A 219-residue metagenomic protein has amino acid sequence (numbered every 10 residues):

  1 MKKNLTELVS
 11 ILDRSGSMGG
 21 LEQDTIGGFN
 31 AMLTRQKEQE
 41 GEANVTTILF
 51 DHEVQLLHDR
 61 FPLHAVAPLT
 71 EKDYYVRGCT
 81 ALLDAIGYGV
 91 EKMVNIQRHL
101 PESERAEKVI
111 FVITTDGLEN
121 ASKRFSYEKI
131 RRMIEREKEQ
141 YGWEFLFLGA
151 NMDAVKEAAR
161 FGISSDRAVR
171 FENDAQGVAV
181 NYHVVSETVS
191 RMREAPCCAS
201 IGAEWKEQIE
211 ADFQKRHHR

Functional and structural regions predicted by a protein language model:
M1-R219: Acidic, low-complexity intrinsically disordered regions
